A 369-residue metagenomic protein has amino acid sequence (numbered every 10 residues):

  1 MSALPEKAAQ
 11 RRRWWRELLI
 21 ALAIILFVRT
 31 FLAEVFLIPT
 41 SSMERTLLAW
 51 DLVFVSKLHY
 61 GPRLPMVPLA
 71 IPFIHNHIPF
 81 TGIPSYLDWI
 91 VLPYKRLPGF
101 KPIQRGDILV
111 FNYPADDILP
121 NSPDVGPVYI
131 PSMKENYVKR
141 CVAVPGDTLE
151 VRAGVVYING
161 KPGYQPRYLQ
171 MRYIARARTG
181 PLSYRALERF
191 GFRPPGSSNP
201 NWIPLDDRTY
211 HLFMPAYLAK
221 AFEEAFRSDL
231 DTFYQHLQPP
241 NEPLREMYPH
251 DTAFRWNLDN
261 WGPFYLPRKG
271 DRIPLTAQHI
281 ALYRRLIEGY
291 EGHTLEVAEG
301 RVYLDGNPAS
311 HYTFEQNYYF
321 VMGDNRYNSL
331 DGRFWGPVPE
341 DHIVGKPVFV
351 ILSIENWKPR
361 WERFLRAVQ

Functional and structural regions predicted by a protein language model:
S2-Q369: Extended hydrophobic leader/signal-anchor segments used for secretion and membrane insertion
